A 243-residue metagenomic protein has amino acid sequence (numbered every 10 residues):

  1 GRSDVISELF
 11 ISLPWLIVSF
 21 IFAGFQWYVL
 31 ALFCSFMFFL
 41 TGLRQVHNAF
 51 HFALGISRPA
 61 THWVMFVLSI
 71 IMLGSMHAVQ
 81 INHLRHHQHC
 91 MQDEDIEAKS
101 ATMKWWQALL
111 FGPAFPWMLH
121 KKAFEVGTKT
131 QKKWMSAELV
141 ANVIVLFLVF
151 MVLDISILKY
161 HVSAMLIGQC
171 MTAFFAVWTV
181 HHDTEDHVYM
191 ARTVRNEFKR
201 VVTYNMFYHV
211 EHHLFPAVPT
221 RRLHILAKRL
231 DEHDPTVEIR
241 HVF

Functional and structural regions predicted by a protein language model:
G1-T41, Q45, S69-S163, P219-F243: Non-catalytic, topology-defining segments of multipass membrane proteins
L16, F20-F22, L54-G55, H181 (+1 more regions): Short, flexible segments with low predicted structural confidence
A23-A31, F50-I56, F150, S163-A176: Charged, low-complexity, helix/coiled-coil-prone segments
L40-Q45, I56-H62, L119-K121, L148-M151 (+2 more regions): Short amphipathic alpha-helical segments, especially helix-boundary/capping motifs
G42-F52, V79-Q92, V177-D183, V202-V218: Histidine-centered catalytic micro-motifs
H51-G74, Q92-Q107, H187-K199: Juxtamembrane helix-capping/reentrant segments at transmembrane boundaries
M135-Y208, P216-L223, D231: C-terminal membrane-associated helical module and adjoining short loops/tails
